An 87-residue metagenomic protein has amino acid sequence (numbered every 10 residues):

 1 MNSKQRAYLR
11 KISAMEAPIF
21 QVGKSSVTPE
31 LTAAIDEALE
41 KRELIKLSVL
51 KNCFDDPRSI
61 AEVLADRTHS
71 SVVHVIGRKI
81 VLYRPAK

Functional and structural regions predicted by a protein language model:
M1-K87: Positively charged, polar, low-complexity stretches
